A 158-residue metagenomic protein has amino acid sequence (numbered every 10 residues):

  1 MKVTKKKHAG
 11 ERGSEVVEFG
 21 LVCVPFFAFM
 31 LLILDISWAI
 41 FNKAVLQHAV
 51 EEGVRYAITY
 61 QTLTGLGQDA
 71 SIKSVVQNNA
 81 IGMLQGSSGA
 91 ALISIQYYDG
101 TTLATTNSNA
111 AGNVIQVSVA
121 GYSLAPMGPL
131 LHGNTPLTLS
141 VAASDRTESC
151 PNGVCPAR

Functional and structural regions predicted by a protein language model:
M1-R12: N-terminal leader/signal peptides at the extreme start of proteins
K2-V3, H48-R158: Short, conserved structural patches
R12-F26, I36: N-terminal signal-anchor/signal peptide hydrophobic helix marking the start of the first transmembrane segment
S14, L31, A39: Catalytic tyrosine of NAD(P)H-dependent dehydrogenase/reductases that use a Tyr as the general acid/base
E18-L21, W38, V45, R55: Hydrophobic side chains within alpha-helical segments
F27, Q47: Nucleotide phosphate-binding site architecture
L31-D35, P126-P129: A glycine-/polar-enriched beta->alpha junction
D35-L46, T62-G65: Membrane-proximal amphipathic alpha-helices that sit immediately adjacent to an N-terminal transmembrane/signal-anchor
